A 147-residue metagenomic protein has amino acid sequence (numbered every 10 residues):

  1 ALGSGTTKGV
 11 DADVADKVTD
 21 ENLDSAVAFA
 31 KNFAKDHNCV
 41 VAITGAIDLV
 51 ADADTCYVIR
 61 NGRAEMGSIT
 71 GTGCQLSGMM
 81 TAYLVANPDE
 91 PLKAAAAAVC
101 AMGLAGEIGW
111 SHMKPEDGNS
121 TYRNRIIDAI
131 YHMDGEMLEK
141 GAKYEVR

Functional and structural regions predicted by a protein language model:
A1, A28-N32, D36, G78-Y83 (+2 more regions): Alpha-helical scaffold segments in soluble metabolic enzymes
A1-C56: Conserved phosphate/ATP/ADP-binding segment of small-molecule kinases
D36-N38, D54, T72-Q75, P88-L92: Short coil/turn connectors at secondary-structure junctions
C39-A42, D48-L49, C56-V58, S77 (+2 more regions): Structural motif
A53-M66: Glycine/charged-rich beta-loop-alpha catalytic/anionic-binding loops adjacent to active sites
R63-M80, P91: Short glycine/threonine-rich catalytic loop with a Thr-x-Gly-x-Asp
M79-Y122: Conserved post-catalytic alpha-helical subdomain immediately downstream of the catalytic base and nucleotide-binding
L104-R147: Charged C-terminal helix
